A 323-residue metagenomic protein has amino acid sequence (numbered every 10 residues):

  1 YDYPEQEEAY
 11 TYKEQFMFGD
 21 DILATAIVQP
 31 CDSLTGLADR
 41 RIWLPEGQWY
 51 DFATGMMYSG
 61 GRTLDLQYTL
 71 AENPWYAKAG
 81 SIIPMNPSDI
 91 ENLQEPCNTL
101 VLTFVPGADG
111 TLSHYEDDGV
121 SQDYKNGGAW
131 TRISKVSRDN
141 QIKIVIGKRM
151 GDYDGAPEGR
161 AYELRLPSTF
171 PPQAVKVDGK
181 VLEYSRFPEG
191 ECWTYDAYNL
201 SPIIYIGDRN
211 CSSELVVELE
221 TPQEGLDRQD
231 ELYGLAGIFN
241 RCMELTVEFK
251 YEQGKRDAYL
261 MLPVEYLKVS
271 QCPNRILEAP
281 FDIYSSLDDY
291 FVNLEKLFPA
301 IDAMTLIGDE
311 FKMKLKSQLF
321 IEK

Functional and structural regions predicted by a protein language model:
Y1-K180, Y184, N199, N210-S212: Catalytic core of carbohydrate-active enzymes
Y76-A77, L102, I133, L164 (+4 more regions): Generic hydrophobic, helix-prone segments enriched in Leu/Val/Ile
E189-V216: A surface-exposed beta-strand-loop module
N210-S212, L219-K323: Mature N-terminal, pre-catalytic/accessory segment of carbohydrate-active enzymes
